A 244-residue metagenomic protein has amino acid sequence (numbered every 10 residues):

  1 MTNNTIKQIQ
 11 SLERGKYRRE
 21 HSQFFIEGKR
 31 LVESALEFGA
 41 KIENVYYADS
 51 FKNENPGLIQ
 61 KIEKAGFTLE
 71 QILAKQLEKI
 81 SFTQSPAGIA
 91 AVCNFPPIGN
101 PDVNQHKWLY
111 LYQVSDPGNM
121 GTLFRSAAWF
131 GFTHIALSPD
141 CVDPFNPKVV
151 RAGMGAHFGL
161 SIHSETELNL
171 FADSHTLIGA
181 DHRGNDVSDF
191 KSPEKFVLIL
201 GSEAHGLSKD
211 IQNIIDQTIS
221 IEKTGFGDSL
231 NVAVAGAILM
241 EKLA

Functional and structural regions predicted by a protein language model:
M1-P56, C141-V142: Boundary-proximal intrinsically disordered activation/regulatory segments immediately upstream of a helical core
G28, S115-L123, S229-A233: Amphipathic alpha-helical repeat scaffolds
E37, N100-R183: RNA substrate-binding interface of SAM-dependent RNA methyltransferases
E54-A65, I211: Short, aromatic/basic amphipathic alpha-helical patches
I62, G66-N94: Glycine/small-residue-rich loop that forms an oxyanion/phosphate-binding "nest" at active or ligand-binding sites
A91, S126-F130, C141-F158, K209-A244: Structured adenosyl-cofactor binding patch, chiefly the S-adenosyl-L-methionine
I178-G225: Active-site/ligand-binding-proximal alpha/beta "capping" segment
